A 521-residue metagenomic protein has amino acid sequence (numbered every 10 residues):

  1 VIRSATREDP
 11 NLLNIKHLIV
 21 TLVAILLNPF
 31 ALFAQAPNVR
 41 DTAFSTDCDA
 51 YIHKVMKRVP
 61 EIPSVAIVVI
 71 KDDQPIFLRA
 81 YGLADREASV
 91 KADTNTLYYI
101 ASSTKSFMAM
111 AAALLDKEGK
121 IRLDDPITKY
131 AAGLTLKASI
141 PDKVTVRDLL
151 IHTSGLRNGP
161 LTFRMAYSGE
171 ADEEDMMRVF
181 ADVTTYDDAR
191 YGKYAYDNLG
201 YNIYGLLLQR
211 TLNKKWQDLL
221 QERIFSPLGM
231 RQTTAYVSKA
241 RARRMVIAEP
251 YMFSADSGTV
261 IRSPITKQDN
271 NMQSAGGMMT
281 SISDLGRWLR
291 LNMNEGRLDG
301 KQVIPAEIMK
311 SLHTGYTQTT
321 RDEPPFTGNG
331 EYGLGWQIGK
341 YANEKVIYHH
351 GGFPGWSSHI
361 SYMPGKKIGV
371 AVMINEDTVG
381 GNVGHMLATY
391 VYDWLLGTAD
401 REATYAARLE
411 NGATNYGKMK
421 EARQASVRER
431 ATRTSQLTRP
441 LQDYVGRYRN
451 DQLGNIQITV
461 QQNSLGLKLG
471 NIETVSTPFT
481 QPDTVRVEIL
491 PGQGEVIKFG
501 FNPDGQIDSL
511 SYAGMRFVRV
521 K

Functional and structural regions predicted by a protein language model:
V1-P37: Bacterial Sec-dependent N-terminal signal peptides
D9, T21, Y98, A413-Y416: Helix-centric, low-specificity signal for extended rod-like, repetitive segments
L26, Y98, R190-Y191, L206 (+3 more regions): A generic hydrophobic-helix recognition signal that picks specific residues within alpha-helical hydrophobic
Q35-R79, Q209-E222, S226, S263-K521: Catalytic loop of the DD-peptidase/beta-lactamase superfamily, centered on the K-T-G motif and neighboring
S45, K57-V59, L83-N198, G205 (+6 more regions): Active-site-proximal loop and beta-strand segments within enzyme catalytic domains
D73, A112, T162, Y236 (+1 more regions): Active-site-proximal flexible loops/turns
